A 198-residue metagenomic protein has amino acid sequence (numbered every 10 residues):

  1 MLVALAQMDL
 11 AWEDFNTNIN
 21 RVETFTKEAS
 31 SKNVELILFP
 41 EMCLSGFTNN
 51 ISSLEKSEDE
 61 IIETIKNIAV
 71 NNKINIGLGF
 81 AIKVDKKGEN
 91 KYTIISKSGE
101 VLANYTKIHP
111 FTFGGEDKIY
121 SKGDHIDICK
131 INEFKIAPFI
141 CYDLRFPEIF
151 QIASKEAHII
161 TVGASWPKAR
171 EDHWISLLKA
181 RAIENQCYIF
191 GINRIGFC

Functional and structural regions predicted by a protein language model:
M1-D9: Short beta-strand segments enriched in small/hydrophobic residues
V3, N18, T26-S52, A69 (+4 more regions): Active-site beta-strand/loop signature of hydrolases that rely on acidic residues for catalysis
E13, F47, R170: Glycine/Thr-rich phosphate-binding loops of Rossmann-like dinucleotide-binding domains
E13, T17, R21, S53-E60 (+1 more regions): Alpha-helix N-cap and loop-to-helix initiation/capping positions
T17-E28, L144-Q151: Short, acidic/polar
D59-G77, R145-C198: CN hydrolase (nitrilase-like) catalytic-core segments centered on the catalytic cysteine and neighboring Lys/Glu
L78-K83: Short beta-strand-to-loop element that shapes/binds the nucleotide-sugar donor at the catalytic cleft/hinge
V84-K155, A169-S176: Active-site catalytic loop in hydrolytic enzyme cores
